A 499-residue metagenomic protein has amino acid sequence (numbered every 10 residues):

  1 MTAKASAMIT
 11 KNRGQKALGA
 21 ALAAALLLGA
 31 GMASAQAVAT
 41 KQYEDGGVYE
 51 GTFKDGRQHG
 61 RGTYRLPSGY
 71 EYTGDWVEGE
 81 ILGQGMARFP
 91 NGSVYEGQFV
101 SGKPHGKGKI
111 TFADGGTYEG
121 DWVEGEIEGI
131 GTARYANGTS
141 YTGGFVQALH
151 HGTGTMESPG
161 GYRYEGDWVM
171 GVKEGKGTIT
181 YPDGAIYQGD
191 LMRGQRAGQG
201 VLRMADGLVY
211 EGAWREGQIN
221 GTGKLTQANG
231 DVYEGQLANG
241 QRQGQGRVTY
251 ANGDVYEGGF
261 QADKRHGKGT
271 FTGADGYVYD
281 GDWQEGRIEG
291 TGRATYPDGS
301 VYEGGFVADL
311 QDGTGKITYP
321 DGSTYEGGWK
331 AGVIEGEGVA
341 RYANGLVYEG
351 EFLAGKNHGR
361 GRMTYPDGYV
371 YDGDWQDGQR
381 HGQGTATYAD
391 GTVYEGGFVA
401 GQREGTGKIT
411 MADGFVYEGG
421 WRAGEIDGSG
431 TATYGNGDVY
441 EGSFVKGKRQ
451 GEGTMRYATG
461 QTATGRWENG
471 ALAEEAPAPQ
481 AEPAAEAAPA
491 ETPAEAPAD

Functional and structural regions predicted by a protein language model:
A3-A21: Bacterial N-terminal signal peptides that target proteins for export
G19-G29: Bacterial N-terminal signal peptides
S34-E71: N-terminal segments that cap or nucleate solenoid repeat domains
V48-Q58, E71-L82, Y95-P104, T117-E128 (+15 more regions): Conserved anchor residues at repeat-unit boundaries in beta-strand-based tandem repeats, strongest for the MORN repeat
T63-L66, T73-D75, M86-F89, E96 (+31 more regions): Short beta-strand elements of solenoid repeat domains
T226, T462, R466-E482: Pro/Ala/Gly-rich low-complexity, hydrophilic intrinsically disordered segments
E474-D499: Compositionally biased, proline/threonine/alanine/serine-rich low-complexity intrinsically disordered stretches
